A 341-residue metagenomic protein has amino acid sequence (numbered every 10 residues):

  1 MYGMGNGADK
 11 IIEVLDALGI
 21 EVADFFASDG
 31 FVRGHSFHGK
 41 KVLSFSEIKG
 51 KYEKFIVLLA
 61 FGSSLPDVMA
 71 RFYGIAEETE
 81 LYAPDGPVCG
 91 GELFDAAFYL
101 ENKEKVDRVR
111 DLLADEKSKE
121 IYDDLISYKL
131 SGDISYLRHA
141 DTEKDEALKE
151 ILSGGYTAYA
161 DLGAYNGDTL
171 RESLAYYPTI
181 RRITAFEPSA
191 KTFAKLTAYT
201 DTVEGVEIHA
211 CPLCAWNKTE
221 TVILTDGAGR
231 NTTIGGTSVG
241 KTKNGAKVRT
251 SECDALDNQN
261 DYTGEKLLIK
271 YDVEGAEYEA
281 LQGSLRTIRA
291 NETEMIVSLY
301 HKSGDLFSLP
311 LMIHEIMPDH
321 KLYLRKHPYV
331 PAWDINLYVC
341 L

Functional and structural regions predicted by a protein language model:
Y2, N6-L18, V22-A23, S28-L341: Phosphate/nucleotide-binding beta-alpha loop and adjacent structural elements of enzyme active sites
